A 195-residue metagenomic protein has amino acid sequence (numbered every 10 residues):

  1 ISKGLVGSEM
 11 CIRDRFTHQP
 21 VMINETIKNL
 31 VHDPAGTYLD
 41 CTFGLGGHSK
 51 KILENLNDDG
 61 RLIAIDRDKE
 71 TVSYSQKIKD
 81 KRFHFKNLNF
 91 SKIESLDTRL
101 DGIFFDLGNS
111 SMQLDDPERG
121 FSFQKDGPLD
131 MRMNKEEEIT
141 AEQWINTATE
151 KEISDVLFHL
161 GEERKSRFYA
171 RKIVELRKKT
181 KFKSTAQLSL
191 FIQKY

Functional and structural regions predicted by a protein language model:
I1-E9: Positively charged, low-complexity/disordered segments
S8, R13-Y195: S-adenosyl-L-methionine-dependent methyltransferase catalytic core, i.e., the SAM/SAH-binding region
